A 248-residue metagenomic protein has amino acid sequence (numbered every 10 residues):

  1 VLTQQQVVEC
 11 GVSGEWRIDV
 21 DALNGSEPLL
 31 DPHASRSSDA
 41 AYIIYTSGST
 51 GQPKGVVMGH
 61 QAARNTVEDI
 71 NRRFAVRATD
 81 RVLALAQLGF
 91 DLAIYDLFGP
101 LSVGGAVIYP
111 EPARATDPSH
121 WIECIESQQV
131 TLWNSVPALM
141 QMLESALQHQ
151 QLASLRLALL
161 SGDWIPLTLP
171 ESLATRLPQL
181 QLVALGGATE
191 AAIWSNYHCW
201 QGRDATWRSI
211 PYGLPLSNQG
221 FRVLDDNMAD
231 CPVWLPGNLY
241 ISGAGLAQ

Functional and structural regions predicted by a protein language model:
V1-H33, A63, T175, Q181-A184 (+1 more regions): AMP-dependent adenylate-forming
V1-R64, R72-A75, P100, G104: Carrier-protein-dependent adenylate-forming modules in NRPS/ANL systems
L2-Q6, A86, P112, V136-P137 (+1 more regions): Structural motif
P32, S119-I122, H149: Short hydrophobic/charged patches on amphipathic alpha-helices used for structural packing and interfaces
A40, T46-S49, V82, L88 (+5 more regions): Conserved S/T- and glycine-rich ATP-binding loop of Class I adenylate-forming
K54-L83, D91-T131, G202: Conserved AMP-binding/adenylation subdomain of ANL enzymes
A86-F90, A113, T189, G243: Conserved AMP-binding
S102-G105, V130-N134, E144-P211, S217-G220: Gly/Ser/Thr-rich phosphate-binding loop
